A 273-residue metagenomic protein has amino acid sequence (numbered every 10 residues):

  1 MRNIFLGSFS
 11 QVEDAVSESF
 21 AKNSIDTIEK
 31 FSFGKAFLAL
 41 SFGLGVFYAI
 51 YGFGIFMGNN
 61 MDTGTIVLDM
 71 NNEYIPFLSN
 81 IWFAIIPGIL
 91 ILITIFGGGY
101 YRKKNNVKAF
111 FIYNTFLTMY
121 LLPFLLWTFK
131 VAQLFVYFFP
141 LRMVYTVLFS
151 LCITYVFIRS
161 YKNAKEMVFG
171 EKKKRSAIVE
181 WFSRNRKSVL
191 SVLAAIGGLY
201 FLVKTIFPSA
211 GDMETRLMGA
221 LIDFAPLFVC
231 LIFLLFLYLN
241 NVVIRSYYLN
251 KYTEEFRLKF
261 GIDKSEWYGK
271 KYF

Functional and structural regions predicted by a protein language model:
M1-F37, Y247-F273: N-terminal juxtamembrane cytosolic/stromal segments of multi-pass membrane proteins
N3-Q11, G52-G58, W82-G99, L151-G170 (+1 more regions): Membrane-water interface of transmembrane alpha-helices
S24-G45, A177-G198: Loop-to-transmembrane boundary segments
L44-Y51, L121-T146, A194-M218: Alpha-helical transmembrane segments and their membrane-interface junctions in multi-pass membrane proteins
L68-F83, V136-F157, A225: Alpha-helical transmembrane segments
I91-F111, F135, S160-F182, R245-E254: Cytoplasmic membrane-interface regions of multi-pass membrane proteins
V107-L125, L148-F149, E180-L193: Transmembrane alpha-helical segments of multi-pass membrane proteins
S188-F273: C-terminal transmembrane-bundle signature of multipass membrane proteins, characterized by strong activation on
